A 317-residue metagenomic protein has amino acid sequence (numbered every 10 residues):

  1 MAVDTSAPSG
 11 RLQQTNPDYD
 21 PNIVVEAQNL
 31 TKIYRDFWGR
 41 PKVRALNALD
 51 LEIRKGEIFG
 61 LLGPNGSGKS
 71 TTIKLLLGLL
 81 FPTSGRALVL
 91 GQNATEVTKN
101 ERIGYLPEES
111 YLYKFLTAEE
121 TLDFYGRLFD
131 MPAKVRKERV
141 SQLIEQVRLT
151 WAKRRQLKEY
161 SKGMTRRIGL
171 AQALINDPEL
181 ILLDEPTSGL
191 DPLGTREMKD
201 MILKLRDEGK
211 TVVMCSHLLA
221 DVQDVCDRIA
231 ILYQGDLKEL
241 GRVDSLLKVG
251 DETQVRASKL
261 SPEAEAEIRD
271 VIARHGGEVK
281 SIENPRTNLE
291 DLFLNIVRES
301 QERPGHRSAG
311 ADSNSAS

Functional and structural regions predicted by a protein language model:
M1-R40, S300-S317: ABC-family P-loop ATPase nucleotide-binding domain
Q13-N16, L75, K199, L232 (+2 more regions): Hydrophobic alpha-helical segments with strong N-terminal bias
P17-D20, L116, S245-L247, I272: Generic marker of residues within folded, mature protein domains
Y19, M214, P285: Conserved acidic
N22-A27, K32-D227, I231-Y233, E239: ABC transporter nucleotide-binding domains
V243-S317: Short, charged/small-residue-rich alpha-helical element at the C-terminal edge of ABC transporter nucleotide-binding
